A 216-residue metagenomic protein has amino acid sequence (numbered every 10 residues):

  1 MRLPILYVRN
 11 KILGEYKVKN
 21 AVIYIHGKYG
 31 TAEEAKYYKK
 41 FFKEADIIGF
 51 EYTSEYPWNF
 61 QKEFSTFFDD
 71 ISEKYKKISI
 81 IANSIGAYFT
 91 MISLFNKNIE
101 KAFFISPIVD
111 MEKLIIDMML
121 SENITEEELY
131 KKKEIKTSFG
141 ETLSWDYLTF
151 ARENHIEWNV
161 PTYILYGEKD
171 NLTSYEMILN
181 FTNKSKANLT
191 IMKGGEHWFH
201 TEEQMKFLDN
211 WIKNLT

Functional and structural regions predicted by a protein language model:
M1-R9: Short, positively charged low-complexity motifs
K17-E55: Short, surface-exposed "cap/lid" segments of acyl-processing enzymes
I23-K28, I81, I105, L165: Short hydrophobic segments within beta-strands
Y29, E51-P57, V109, E196-F199: Alpha/beta-hydrolase active-site loop signature
G49-S72: Catalytic nucleophile-loop/oxyanion-hole region of alpha/beta-hydrolase and closely related hydrolase-like folds
I81-T90: Gly/Ala-rich beta-loop-alpha elbow adjacent to hydrolase catalytic centers
S93-L94: Aromatic pocket-lining residues of Rossmann-like dinucleotide-binding sites
I99-N180, K184-I191, G195-T216: The alpha/beta-hydrolase serine catalytic core
